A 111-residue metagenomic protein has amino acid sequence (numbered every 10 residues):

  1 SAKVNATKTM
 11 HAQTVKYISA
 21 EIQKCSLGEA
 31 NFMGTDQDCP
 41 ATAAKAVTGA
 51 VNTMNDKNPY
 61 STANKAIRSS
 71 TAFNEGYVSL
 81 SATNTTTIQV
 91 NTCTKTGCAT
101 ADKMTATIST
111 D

Functional and structural regions predicted by a protein language model:
S1-Q13: Amphipathic alpha-helical segments typified by the pilin-like N-terminal helix that continues immediately C-terminal
S19-D111: Periplasmic/extracellular, small/polar-rich flexible segments of pilin-like filament-forming proteins
